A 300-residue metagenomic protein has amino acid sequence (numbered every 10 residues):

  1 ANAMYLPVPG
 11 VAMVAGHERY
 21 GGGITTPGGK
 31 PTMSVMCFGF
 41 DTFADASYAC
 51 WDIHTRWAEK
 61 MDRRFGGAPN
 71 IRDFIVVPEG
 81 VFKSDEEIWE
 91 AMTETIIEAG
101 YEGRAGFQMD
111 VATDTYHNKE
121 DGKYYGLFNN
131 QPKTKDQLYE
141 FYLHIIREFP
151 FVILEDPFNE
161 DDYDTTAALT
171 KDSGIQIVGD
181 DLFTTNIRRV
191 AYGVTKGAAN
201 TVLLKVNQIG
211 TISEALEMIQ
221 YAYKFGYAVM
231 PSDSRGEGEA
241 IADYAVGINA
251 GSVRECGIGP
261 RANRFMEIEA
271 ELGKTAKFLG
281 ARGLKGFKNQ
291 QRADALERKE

Functional and structural regions predicted by a protein language model:
A1, K299-E300: Accessible peptide chain termini
A1-V77: Mobile "lid/hinge" segments at catalytic clefts and subdomain interfaces of large enzymes
G67-P69, F82-K299: Catalytic core of soluble alpha/beta enzymes
